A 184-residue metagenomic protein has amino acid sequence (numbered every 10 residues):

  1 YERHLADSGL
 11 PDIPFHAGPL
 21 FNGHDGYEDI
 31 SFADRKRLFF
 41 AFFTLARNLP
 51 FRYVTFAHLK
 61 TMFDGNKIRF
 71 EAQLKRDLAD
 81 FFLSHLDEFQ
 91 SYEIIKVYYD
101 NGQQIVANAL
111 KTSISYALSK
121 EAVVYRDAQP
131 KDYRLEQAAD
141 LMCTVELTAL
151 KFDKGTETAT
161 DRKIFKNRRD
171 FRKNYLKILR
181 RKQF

Functional and structural regions predicted by a protein language model:
Y1-F184: Phosphate-ester processing/binding pockets and catalytic centers
